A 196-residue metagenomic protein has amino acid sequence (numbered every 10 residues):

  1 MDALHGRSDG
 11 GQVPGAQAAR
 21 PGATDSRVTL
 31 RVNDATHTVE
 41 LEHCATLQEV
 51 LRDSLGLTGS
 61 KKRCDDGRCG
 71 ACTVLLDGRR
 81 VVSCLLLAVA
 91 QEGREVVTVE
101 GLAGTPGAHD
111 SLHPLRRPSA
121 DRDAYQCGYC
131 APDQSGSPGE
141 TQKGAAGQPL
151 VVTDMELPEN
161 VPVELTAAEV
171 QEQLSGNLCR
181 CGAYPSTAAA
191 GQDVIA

Functional and structural regions predicted by a protein language model:
M1-A196: Signature of N-terminal electron-transfer/Fe-S-associated modules in redox systems
